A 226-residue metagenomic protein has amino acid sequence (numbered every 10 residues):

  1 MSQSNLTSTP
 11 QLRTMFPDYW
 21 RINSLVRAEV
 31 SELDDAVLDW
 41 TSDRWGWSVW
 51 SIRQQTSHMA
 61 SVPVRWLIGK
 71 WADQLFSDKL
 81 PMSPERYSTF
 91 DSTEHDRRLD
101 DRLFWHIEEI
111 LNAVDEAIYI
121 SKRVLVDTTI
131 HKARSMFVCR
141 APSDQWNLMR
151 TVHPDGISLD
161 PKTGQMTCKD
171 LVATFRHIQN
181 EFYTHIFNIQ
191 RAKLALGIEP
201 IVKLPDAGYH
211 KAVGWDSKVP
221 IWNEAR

Functional and structural regions predicted by a protein language model:
M1-P17, V62-R134, L194-R226: Short, helix-capping/interhelical loops that line the mouth of catalytic, cofactor-, or ligand-binding pockets
P17-W20, S24, S57-A60, N112-D115 (+3 more regions): Generic structural signal for well-ordered, non-transmembrane alpha-helical segments in soluble/cytosolic regions
S24-R53, G69-S83, H95-D100, V124-D170: Helix-loop segments that flank and shape redox-cofactor active sites
G46-V49, F104, L111, Q179: Short, solvent-exposed loop/helix junctions and linker helices that flank or host conserved functional motifs
W50-V64: Extended cationic-aromatic binding surfaces that line active-site or macromolecule-binding grooves and engage
S158-T163, H177, I221-R226: Acidic, Ser/Thr-rich low-complexity intrinsically disordered segments
F175-G197: A hydrophobic membrane-anchoring alpha-helix module
